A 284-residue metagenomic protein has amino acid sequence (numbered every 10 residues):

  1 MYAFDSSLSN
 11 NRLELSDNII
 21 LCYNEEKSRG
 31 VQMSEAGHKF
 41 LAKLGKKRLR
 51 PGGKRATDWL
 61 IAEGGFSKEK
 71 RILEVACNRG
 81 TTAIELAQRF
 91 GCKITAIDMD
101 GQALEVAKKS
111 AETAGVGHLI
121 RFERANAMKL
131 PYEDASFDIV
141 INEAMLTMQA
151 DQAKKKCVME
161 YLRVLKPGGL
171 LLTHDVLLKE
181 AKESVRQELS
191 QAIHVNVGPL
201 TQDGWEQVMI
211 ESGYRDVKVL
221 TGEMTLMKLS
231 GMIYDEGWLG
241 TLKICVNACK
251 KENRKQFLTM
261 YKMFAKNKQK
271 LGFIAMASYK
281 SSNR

Functional and structural regions predicted by a protein language model:
L44, V176-N196: Short, glycine-/aromatic-enriched active-site segment of Class I SAM-dependent methyltransferases
R50-K68: Conserved alpha-helix/loop element of class I SAM-dependent methyltransferases that forms part of the SAM/SAH-binding
L73, R79-K129: Class I SAM-dependent methyltransferase SAM/SAH-binding core
M128-V140: A short acidic, Gly/Pro-enriched loop at the edge of an enzyme's catalytic core that lines a small-molecule cofactor
I139-Q152: A short SAM/SAH-binding and catalytic strip from SAM-dependent methyltransferases
K155-L170: A short glycine-rich, Lys/Arg-flanked "PGG" loop and its adjoining helix->strand segment in the class I
V197-G213: Short alpha-helix
K218-R284: Conserved Class I S-adenosyl-L-methionine
